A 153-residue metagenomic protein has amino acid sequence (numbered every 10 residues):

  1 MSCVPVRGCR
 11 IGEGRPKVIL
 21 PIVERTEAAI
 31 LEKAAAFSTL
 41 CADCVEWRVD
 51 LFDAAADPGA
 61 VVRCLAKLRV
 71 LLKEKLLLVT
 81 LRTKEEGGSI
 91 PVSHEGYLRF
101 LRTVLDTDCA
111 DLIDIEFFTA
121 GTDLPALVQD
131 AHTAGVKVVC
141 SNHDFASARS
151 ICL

Functional and structural regions predicted by a protein language model:
M1-E32: N-terminal amphipathic alpha-helix/helix-capping segment at the start of soluble metabolic enzymes
G12, D53-A55, T80, G87-G88: Active-site acidic carboxylates
V23, C44-A54, T80, G96-Y97 (+2 more regions): Catalytic beta/alpha-barrel core
E24, L31-A34, A42-L72: Extreme N-terminal leader/targeting regions
R25-S38, V92-T103, A148-L153: Short, acidic/polar
F52-L68, F117-H132, A148-I151: Active-site-adjacent beta->alpha loops and helix N-cap segments on the catalytic face of soluble alpha/beta enzymes
P58-E85, R102-T103, T107, Q129-V139: Alpha-helix-loop-beta-strand connector modules within alpha/beta enzyme cores
K84-G87, F118: Catalytic cores and adjacent flexible loops of soluble metabolic enzymes that perform enolate/carbanion chemistry on
